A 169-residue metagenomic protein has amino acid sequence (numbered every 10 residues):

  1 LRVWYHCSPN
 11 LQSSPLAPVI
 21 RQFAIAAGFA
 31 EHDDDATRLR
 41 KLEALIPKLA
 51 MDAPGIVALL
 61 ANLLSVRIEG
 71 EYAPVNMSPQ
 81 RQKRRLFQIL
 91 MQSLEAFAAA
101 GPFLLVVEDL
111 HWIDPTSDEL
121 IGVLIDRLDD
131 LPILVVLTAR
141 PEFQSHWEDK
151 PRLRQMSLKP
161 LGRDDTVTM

Functional and structural regions predicted by a protein language model:
L1-M169: Key residue(s) within conserved catalytic/signature motifs
